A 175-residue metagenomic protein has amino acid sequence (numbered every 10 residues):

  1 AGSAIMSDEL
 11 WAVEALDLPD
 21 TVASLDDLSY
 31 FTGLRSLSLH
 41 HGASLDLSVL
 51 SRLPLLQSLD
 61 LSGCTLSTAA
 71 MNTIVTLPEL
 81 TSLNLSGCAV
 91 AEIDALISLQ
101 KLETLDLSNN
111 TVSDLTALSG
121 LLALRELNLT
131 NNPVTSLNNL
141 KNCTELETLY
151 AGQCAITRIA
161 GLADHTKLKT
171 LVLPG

Functional and structural regions predicted by a protein language model:
A4-M6: Short, structural beta-strand-to-alpha-helix junction motif
W11-S24, Y30-V49, L55-A70, E79-A95 (+7 more regions): Concave beta-strand-loop units of leucine-rich repeat
T73-I74: Tandem-repeat/low-complexity and Cys-motif detector
